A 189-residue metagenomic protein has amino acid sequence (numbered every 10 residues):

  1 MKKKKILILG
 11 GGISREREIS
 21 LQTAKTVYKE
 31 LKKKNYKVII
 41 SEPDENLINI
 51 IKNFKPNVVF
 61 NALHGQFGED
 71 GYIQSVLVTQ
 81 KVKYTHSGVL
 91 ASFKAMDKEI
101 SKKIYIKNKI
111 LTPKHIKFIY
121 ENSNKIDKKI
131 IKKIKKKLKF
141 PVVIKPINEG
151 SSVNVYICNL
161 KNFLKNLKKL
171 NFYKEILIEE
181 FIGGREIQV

Functional and structural regions predicted by a protein language model:
M1-L90, K94-M96, I100, I119-K129: ATP-binding N-terminal substructure of ATP-dependent carboxylate-amine bond-forming enzymes
I104-T112: Basic phosphate/pyrophosphate-binding loop/patch that engages nucleotide-derived ligands
Y105-I106, I134-V155, Y173-G183: ATP-grasp fold ATP-binding core
F118, V155-L160: Short beta-strand-to-turn element immediately C-terminal to the catalytic PLP-Schiff-base lysine in fold type I
N159-V189: Phosphate-binding site of ATP-dependent enzymes
